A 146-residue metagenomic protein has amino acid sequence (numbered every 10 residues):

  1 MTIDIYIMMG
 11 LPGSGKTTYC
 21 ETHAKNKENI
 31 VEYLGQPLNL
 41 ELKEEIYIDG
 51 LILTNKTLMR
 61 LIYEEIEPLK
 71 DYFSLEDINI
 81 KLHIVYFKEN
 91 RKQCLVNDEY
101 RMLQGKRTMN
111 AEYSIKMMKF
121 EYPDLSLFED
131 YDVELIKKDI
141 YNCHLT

Functional and structural regions predicted by a protein language model:
M1-I3: Phosphate-binding P-loop
I5-I7: Short hydrophobic/aromatic beta-strand immediately N-terminal to the Walker A/P-loop
M9, E89-T146: Conserved GTP-binding G-domain of TRAFAC-class P-loop NTPases and closely related GTPase folds
M9, T18-E65: Conserved substrate/cofactor phosphate-moiety recognition/catalytic segment in nucleotide-dependent phosphotransferases
S14: ATP-binding Walker
K27-E32, Y47, L82-I84, D130-N142: Conserved beta-strand scaffold positions in the cores of enzyme catalytic domains, especially in NTP/NDP-utilizing
Y33, P37-N39, P68, S74 (+5 more regions): Acidic/proline-rich low-complexity IDRs
L51-R107: ATP-dependent NMP and nucleoside kinases share a basic, alpha-helical "lid"
